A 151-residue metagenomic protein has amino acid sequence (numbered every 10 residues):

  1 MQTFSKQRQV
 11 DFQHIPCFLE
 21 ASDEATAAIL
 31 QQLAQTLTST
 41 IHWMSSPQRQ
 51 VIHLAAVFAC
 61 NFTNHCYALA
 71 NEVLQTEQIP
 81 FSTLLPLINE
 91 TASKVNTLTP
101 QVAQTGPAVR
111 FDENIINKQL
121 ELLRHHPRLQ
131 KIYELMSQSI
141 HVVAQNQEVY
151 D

Functional and structural regions predicted by a protein language model:
M1-Q7: Rossmann-like NAD(P)(H) cofactor-binding subdomain of soluble oxidoreductases
Q9-L54, A59-N96, A144: Internal alpha-helical scaffold of NAD(P)-dependent oxidoreductase catalytic cores
Q75, N89-D151: Interdomain hinge/lid region at the active-site interface of Rossmann-like NAD(P)-dependent oxidoreductases
